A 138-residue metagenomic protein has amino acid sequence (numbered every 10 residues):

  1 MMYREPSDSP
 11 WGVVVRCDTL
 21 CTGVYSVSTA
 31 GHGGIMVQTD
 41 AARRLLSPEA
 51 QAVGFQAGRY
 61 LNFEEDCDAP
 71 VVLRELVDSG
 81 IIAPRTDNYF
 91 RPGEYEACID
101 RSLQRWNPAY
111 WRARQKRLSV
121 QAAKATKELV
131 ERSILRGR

Functional and structural regions predicted by a protein language model:
M1, L61-N62, E96: Alpha-helical interaction segments
M1-T29: Eukaryotic non-globular interaction segments with acidic/serine-rich, low-complexity composition and alpha-helical
S26-A57: A short, structured beta-strand/loop element
A50-Q51, Y110-I134: Basic, alpha-helical nucleic-acid-binding regions used in initiation and control of genome expression
F55-E65: A short, exposed loop/beta-hairpin motif centered on an aromatic-Gly-Thr core
D66-A122: Short, compact, well-ordered microdomains
